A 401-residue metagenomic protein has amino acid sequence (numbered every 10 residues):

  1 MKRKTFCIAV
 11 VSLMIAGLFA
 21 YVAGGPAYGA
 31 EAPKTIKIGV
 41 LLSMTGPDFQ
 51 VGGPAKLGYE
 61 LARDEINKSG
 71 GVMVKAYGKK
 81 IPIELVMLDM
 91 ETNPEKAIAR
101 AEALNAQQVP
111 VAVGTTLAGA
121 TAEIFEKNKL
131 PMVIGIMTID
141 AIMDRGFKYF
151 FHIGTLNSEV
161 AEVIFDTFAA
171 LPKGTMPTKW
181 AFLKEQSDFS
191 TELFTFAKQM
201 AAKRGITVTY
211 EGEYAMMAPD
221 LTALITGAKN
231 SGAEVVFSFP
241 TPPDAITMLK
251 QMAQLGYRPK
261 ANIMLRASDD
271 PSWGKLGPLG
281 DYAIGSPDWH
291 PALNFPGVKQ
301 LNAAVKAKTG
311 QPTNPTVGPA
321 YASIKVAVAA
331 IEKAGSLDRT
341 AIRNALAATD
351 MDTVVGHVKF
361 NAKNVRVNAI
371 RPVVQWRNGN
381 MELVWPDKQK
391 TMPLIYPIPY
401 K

Functional and structural regions predicted by a protein language model:
M1-K37, A106, K401: Short, low-complexity disordered leader/linker segments with a strong preference for bacterial N-terminal type II
E31-P33, L57-L85, T175, A202-G205: Signal peptide-proximal N-terminal region of secreted/periplasmic/extracellular or secretory-lumen proteins
G39-E60, L88-P94, T116, L183-E192 (+3 more regions): Extracytoplasmic "Venus flytrap"
Q50-L57, V72-D144, I153, Y214-L221 (+1 more regions): Beta-alpha junction/loop-to-helix N-cap segments that form part of ligand/metal-binding clefts
E95, A106-E211, K260-G285, P291-A292: Extracytoplasmic ligand/sensor domains, especially the bilobed periplasmic-binding protein
A118-E126, T226, S231-L255: Hydrophobic alpha-helical
L249-Y321, E332, L337, D387-K401: Extracellular/periplasmic periplasmic-binding protein-like sensory domains
A307-V317, V328-L383: Segments of small-molecule ligand-sensing domains
